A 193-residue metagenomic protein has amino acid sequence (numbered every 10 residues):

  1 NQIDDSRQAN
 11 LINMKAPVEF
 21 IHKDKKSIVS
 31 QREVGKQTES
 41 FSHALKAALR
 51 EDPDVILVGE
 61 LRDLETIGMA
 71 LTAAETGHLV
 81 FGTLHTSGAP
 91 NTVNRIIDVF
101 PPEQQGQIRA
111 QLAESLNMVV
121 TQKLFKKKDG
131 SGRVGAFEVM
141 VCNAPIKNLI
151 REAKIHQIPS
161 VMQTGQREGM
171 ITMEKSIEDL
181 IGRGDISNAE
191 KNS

Functional and structural regions predicted by a protein language model:
N1-S193: Short, flexible helix-loop junctions that flank or precede catalytic/ligand sites
